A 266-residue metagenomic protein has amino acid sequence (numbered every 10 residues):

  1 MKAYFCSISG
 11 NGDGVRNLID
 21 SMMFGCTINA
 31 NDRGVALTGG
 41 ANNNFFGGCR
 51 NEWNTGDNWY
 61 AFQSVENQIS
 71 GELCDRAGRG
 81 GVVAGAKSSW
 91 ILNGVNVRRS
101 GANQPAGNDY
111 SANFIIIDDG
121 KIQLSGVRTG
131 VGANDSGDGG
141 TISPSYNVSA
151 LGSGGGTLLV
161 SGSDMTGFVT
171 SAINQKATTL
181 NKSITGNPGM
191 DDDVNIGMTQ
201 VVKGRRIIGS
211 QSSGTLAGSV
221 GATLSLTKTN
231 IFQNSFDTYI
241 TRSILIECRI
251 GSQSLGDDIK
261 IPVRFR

Functional and structural regions predicted by a protein language model:
M1-G10, I19-R33, A41-Y60, V65-R79 (+4 more regions): Right-handed parallel beta-helix
F5, D13, N51, D192 (+2 more regions): Parallel beta-helix/beta-solenoid repeats that form elongated, surface-exposed shafts/blades used for receptor binding
G10, N29, V131, S143 (+8 more regions): Serine/threonine-rich, low-complexity intrinsically disordered segments
G12-R16, D32-A36, G56-W59, G80-V82 (+5 more regions): Structural detector of coil-to-beta-strand junctions
G39, Q63, A84-A86, I116 (+3 more regions): Non-cytosolic beta-sheet module surface loops
P144-G162, I244-R249, I261-R266: Extracellular, surface-exposed repeat/solenoid domains
T179-V220: Glycine-rich, low-complexity segments
I208-I261: Surface-exposed ligand/attachment interfaces on beta-rich extracellular proteins
